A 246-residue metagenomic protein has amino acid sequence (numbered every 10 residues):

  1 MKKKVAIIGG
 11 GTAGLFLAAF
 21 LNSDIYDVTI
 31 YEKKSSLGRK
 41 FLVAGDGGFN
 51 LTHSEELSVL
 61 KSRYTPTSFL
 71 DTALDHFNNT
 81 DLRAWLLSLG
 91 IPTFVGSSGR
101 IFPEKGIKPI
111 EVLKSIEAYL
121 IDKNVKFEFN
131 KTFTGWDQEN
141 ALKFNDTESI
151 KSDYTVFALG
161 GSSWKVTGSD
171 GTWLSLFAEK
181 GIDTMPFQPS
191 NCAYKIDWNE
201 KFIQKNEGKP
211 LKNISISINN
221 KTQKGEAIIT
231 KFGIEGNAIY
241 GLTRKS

Functional and structural regions predicted by a protein language model:
K3-I30: N-terminal Rossmann-like FAD-binding beta1-loop-alpha1 element of flavoenzymes
V5, Y26-V28, T93, T155 (+1 more regions): Hydrophobic anchor at the start of a short beta-strand that flanks the dinucleotide cofactor-binding loop
I8, V43, F157-A158: Redox-cofactor binding/interface segments in oxidoreductases and associated redox assembly factors
G14-F16, L37-K40: Short N-terminal binding/cap micro-motifs at the start of the first secondary-structure element
K34: Residues in the short beta-alpha loop(s) of Rossmann-like NAD(P)-binding domains
D46-G96: Glycine-rich active-site loop/strand segments that organize a redox cofactor
L70-N78, G99-A118, W164-S169, I196-D197: Short beta-strand to alpha-helix junction loop
I110, Y119-S246: Predominantly flavin-linked oxidoreductase catalytic cores and closely associated redox partners
